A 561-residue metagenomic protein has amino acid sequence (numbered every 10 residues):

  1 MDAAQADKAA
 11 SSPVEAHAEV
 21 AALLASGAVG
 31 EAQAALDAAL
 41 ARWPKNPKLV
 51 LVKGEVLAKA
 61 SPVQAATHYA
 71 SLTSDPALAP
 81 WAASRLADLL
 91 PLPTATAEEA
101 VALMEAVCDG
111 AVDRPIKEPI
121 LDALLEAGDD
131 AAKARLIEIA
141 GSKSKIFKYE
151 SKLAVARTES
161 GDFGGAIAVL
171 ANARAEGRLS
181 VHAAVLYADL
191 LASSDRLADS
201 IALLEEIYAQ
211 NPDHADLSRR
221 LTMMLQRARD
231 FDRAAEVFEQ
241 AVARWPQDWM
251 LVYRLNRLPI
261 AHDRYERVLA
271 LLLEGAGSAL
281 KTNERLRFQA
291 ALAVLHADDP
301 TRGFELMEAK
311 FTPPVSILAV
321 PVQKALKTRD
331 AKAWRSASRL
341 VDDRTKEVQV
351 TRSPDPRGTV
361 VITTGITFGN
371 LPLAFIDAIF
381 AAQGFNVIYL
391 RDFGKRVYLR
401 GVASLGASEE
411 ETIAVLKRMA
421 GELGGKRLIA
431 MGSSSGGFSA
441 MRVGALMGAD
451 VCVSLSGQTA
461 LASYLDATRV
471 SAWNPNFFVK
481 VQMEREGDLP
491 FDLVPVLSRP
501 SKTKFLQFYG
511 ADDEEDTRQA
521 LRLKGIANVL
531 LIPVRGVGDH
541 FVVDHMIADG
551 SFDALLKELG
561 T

Functional and structural regions predicted by a protein language model:
A10-S11, P44, A77, A111-V112 (+6 more regions): Short coil turns that delineate tetratricopeptide repeat
E15, L49, A82, I116-K117 (+6 more regions): TPR alpha-solenoid repeat register
S26, K59-A60, P93-T94, A127 (+5 more regions): Structural motif corresponding to the intra-repeat A-B loop/turn of tetratricopeptide repeats
A32, A65, E99-A100, A132-K133 (+5 more regions): Single-residue signature of alpha-solenoid repeat helices
W334-F385, D392-R396: Short, surface-exposed "cap/lid" segments of acyl-processing enzymes
S471-P533, D539-D544, G550-G560: The feature captures the conserved acid-bearing segment of alpha/beta-hydrolase catalytic domains
